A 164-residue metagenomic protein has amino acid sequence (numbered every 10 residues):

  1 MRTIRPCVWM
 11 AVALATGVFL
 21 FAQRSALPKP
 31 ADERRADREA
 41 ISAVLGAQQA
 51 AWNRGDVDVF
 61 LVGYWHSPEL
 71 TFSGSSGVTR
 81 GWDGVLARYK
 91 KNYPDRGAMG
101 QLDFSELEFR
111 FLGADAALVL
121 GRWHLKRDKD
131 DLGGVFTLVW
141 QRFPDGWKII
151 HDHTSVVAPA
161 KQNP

Functional and structural regions predicted by a protein language model:
M1-A11: Bacterial N-terminal signal peptides that target proteins for export
W9-F19: Bacterial N-terminal signal peptides
G17-G63, G84, A160-P164: Short, low-complexity N-terminal intrinsically disordered segments enriched in polar/charged residues
Q23, G133-A160: Short beta-strand edge/turn micro-motifs at domain boundaries
R35-S42, V57-D115, H124-R127, D131: A solvent-exposed, acidic/Ser-Thr-rich amphipathic alpha-helical stretch
Q48, S75, L107, G121-W123 (+1 more regions): Active-site-proximal beta-strand/loop segments in catalytic clefts of secreted hydrolases
F109-A117, W140-G146: A short, structured loop/turn motif at beta-sheet edges
L118-R122, T137: Beta-strand secondary-structure signal
